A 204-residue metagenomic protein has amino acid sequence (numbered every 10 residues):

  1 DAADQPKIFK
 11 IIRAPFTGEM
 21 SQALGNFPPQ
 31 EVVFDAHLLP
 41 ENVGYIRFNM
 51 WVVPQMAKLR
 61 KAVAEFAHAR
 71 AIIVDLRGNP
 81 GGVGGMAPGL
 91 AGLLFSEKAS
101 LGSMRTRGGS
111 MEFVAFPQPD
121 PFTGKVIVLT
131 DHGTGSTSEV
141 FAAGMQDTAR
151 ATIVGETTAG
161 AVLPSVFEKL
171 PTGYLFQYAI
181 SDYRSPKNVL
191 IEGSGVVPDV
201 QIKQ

Functional and structural regions predicted by a protein language model:
A2-P171: Cleft-lining beta-strand/loop regions that shape enzyme active-site pockets
I11-T17, S181-Y183, P198: A short, sequence-level motif marking secondary-structure junctions
D131, E156, A179-Y183, V196: Short, loop-centered acidic/histidine patches that primarily coordinate divalent metals
E168-Y183: C-terminal "exit" segments of structured domains
E192: Acidic-aromatic/histidine active-site loop/patch
D199-Q204: Low-complexity, Gly/Ser/Thr/Pro-rich intrinsically disordered linker/tail segments
